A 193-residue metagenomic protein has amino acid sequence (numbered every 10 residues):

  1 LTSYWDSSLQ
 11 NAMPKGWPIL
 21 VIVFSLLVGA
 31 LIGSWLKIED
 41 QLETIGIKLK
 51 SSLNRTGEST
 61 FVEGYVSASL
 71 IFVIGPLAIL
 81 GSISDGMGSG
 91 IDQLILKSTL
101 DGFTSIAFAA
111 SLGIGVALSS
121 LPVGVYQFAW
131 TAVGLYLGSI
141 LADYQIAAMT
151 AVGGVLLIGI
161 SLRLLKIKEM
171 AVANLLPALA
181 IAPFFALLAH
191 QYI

Functional and structural regions predicted by a protein language model:
L1-N11, I32, F103-A109, A151-L165: Hydrophobic transmembrane alpha-helices of secondary-active transporters and Na+-translocating membrane complexes
L1-T44: Membrane helix-loop-helix hairpins that form the core translocation module of multi-pass transporters
S8-V21, M87-Q93, I140-M149, M170: Interfacial loop-to-helix junctions that mark the boundaries of transmembrane helices in multi-pass membrane
I38-G64: Intrinsically disordered, low-complexity non-transmembrane regions of multi-pass membrane transporters
T60-Y136: Helix-loop-helix junctions within the multi-pass membrane cores of secondary transporters/permeases
V116-I158, R163: Alpha-helical transmembrane segments of helical membrane proteins, especially in multi-pass transport, channel
L162-I181: Interfacial loop-to-transmembrane junctions
P183-I193: Juxtamembrane boundary at the C-terminal end of a transmembrane helix
